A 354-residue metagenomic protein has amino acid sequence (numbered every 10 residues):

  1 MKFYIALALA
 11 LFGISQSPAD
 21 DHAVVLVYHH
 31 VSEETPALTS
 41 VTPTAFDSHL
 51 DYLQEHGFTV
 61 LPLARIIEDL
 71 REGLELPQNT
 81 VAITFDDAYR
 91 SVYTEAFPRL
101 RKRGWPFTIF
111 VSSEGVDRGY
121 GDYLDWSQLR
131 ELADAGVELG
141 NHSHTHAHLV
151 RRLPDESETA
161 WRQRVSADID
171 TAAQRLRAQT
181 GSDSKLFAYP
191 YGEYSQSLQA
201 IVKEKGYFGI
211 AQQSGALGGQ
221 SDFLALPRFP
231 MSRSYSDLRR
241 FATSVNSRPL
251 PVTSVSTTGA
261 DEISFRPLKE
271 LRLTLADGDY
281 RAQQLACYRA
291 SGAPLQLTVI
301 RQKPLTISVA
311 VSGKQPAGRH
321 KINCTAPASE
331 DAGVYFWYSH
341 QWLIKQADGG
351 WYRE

Functional and structural regions predicted by a protein language model:
M1-N79, R101-F107, S112-L124, R130 (+3 more regions): Terminal accessory/targeting
D21-P36, H56, L76-V81, Y89-S91 (+2 more regions): Metal-dependent polysaccharide deacetylase catalytic core of the NodB/CE4 family, i.e., the active-site-bearing domain
T171, L176-Q179, K203-S214: Catalytic-core region of carbohydrate-active enzymes that cleave or remodel glycosidic bonds
Q199: Catalytic cores of alpha/beta
